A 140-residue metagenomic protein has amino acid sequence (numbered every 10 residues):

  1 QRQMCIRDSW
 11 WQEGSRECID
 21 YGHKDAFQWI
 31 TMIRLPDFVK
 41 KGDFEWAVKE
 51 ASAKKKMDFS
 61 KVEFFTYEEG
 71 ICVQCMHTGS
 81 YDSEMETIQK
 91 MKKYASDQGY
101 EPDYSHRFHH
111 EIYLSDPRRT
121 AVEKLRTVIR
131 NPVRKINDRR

Functional and structural regions predicted by a protein language model:
R2-I6: Short, small-residue-biased leader/transition segments that mark boundaries at the very start of proteins
S9-R16, G22-V39: Extracellular-facing segments of soluble proteins and assemblies that are Gly/Ser/Thr-biased and enriched in aromatics
G14-E17, K61-E63, F108-S115: Glycine-rich beta-strand-turn "strand-cap" elements at beta-sheet edges
G22-K24, E63-E68, E123: Short glycine/proline-enriched loop/turn "hinge" motifs that connect secondary-structure elements and lie
I33, V128-K135: A short, hydrophobic, proline-anchored segment that marks a local hinge/packing element in signaling and regulatory
F44-S83: A mid-sequence, solvent-exposed acidic-amphipathic segment
V48-A53, S83-D103: Long, well-ordered alpha-helical scaffolding segments within enzyme catalytic domains, especially pronounced
S105-L125: Beta-rich nucleic-acid/ligand-interaction surfaces
